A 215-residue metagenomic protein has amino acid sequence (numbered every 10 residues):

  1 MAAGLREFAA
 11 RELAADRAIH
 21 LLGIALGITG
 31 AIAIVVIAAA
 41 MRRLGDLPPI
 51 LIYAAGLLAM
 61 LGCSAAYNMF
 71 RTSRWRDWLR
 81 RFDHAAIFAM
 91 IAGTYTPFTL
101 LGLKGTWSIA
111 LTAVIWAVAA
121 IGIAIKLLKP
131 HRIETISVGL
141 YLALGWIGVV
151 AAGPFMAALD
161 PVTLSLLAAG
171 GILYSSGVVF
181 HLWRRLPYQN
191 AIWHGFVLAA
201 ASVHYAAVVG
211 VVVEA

Functional and structural regions predicted by a protein language model:
M1-A215: Multi-pass alpha-helical transmembrane bundles in non-GPCR membrane proteins that perform intramembrane catalysis
